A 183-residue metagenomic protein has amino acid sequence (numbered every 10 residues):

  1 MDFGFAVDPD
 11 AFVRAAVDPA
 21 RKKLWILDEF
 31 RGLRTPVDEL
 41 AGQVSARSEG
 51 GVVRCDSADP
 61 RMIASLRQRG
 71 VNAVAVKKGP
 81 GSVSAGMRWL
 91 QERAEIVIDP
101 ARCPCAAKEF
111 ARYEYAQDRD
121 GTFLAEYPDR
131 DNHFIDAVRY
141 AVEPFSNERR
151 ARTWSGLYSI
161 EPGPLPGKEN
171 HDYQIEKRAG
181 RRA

Functional and structural regions predicted by a protein language model:
M1-F5, D56: Two-metal-ion RNase H-like nuclease active-site motif
F5-P9, R21-K22: Coil-to-beta-strand transition motifs
P9, D131-F134: Short alpha-helical patches at coil-to-helix transitions and adjacent helical residues in well-structured domains
P9, I63, E143: Active-site-proximal flexible loops/turns
D10-A16, R139: Short beta-strand scaffold segments in enzyme catalytic cores
V13, P19-D129, E148-R149, T153-I160 (+2 more regions): Mg2+-dependent endonuclease catalytic cores in nucleic-acid-processing enzymes, primarily RNase H-like
F134-A141: Basic, amphipathic alpha-helical segments enriched in Lys/Arg and hydrophobic/aromatic residues
A141-R149: Short, hydrophobic alpha-helical segments
